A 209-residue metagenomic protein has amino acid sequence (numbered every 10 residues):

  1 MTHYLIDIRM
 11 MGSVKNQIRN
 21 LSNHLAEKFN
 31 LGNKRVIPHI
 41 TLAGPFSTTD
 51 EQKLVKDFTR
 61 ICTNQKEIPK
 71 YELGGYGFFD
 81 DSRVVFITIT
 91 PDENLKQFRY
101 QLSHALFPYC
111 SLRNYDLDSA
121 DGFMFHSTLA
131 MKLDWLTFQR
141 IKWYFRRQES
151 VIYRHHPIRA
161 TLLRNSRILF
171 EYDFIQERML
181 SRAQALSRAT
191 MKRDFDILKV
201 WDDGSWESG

Functional and structural regions predicted by a protein language model:
M1-E72, I89-H156, F170-E207: Basic, often amphipathic N-terminal segments
G77-D81, H156-Y172: Glycine-rich beta-strand-turn "strand-cap" elements at beta-sheet edges
G77-F79, W206-G209: Compositionally biased, intrinsically disordered low-complexity regions
D80-R83, G122-F123: Acidic/polar active-site rim loop that often engages polyanionic ligands
